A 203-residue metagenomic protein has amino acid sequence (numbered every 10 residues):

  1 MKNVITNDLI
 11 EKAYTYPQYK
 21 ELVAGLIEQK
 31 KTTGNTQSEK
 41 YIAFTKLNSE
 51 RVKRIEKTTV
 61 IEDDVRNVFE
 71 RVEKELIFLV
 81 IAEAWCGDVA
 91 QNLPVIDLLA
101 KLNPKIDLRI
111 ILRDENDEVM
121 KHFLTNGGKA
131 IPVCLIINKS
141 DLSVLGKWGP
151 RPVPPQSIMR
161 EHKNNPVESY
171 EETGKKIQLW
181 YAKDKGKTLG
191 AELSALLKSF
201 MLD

Functional and structural regions predicted by a protein language model:
M1-E75, K121-G127, S143-D203: Non-globular targeting/processing and membrane-anchoring segments
N67-L98: Local sequence-structure signature of Cys/Sec-based thiol-disulfide redox active-site neighborhoods
F78-E83, I96, P104-V119, A130 (+1 more regions): Thiol-based oxidoreductase modules, predominantly thioredoxin-like and allied folds used for disulfide exchange
C86, N116, L142, V153: Surface-exposed, flexible loop/turn segments at secondary-structure boundaries
D88-V89, E118-M120: Short acidic/glycine-rich loop or secondary-structure boundary segments that cap or lie
Q91-P94, K129, T188: Residues forming well-ordered secondary-structure scaffolds
K129-L145: Hydrophobic/aromatic-rich core segments of domains that either
